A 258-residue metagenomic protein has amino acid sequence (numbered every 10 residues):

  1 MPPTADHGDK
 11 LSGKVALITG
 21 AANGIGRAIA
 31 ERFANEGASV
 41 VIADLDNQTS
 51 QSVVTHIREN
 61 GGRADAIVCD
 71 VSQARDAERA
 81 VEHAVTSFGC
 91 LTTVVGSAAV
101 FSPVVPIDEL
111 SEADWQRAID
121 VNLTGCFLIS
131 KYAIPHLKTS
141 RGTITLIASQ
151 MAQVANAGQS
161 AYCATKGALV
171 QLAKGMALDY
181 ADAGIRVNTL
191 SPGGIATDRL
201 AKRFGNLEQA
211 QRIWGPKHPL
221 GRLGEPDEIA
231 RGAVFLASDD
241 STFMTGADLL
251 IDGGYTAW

Functional and structural regions predicted by a protein language model:
M1-G8, S12, F101-V104, V154 (+2 more regions): Short C-terminal tail/terminal secondary-structure segment of NAD(P)H-dependent dehydrogenase/reductase domains
P3, D182, G194-H218, E228: A glycine/serine/threonine-rich, flexible loop-to-helix segment that serves as the NAD(P) cofactor-binding "lid"
F88, F127-S130, H136, R222-I251 (+1 more regions): C-terminal substrate-recognition "lid" of short-chain dehydrogenase/reductases
V105-I107, S111-I119, A210, W214: Substrate-binding pocket helix/loop in short-chain dehydrogenase/reductase
S130, T165, A173: Active-site helix of classical SDR
P135, L178-D182, T242: Alpha-helical segment proximal to the catalytic Tyr-Lys
S149: Residue(s) in the substrate-gating loop at a strand-loop-helix junction that position the organic substrate next
